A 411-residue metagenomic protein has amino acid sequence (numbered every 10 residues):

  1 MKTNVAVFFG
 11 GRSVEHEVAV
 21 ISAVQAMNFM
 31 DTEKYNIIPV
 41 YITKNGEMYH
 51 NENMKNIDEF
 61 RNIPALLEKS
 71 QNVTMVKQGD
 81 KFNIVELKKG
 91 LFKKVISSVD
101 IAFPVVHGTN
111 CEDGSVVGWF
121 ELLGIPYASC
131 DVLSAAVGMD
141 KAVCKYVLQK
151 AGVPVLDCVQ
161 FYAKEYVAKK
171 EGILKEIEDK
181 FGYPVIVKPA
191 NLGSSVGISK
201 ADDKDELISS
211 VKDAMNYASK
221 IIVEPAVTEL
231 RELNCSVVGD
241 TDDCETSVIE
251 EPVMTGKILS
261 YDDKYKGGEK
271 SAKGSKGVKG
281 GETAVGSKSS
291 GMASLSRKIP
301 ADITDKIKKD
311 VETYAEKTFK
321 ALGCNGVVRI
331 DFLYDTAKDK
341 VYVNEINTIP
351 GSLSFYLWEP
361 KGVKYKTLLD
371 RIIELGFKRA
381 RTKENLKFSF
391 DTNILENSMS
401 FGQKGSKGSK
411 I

Functional and structural regions predicted by a protein language model:
M1-L133, V137-M139, V143, Y162-G172 (+1 more regions): ATP-binding N-terminal substructure of ATP-dependent carboxylate-amine bond-forming enzymes
T3, F8-R12, S290-K298, D302-I411: ATP-dependent carboxylate activation and anion-phosphoryl transfer catalytic cores that bind Mg-ATP to form
T3-F9, S13-N28, F92-S97, V137-E229: Active-site nucleotide/adenylate-binding loops and adjacent lid/helix of ATP-dependent enzymes
I37, P126-Y127, V155, V185 (+1 more regions): Hydrophobic beta-strand scaffold residues
I38, I221-P225, L233-N234, G323-A337: A short glycine-rich, hydrophobically flanked beta-strand micro-motif that places a catalytic Asp/Glu for divalent metal
T43-G46, K88, G239-D242, D335-K338: Short acidic-glycine loop/turn motifs at beta-strand connectors
D202-S287, D302-K306, V341: Phosphate-binding site of ATP-dependent enzymes
